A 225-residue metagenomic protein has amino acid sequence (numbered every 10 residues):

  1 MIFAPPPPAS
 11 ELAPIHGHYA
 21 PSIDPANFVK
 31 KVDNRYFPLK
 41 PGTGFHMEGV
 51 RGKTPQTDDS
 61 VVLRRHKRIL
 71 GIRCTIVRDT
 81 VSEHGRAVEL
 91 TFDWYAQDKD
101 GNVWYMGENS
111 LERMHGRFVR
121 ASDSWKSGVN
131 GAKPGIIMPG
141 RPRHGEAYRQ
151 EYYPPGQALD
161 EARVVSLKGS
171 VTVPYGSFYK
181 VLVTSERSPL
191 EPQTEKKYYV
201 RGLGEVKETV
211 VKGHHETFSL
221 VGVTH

Functional and structural regions predicted by a protein language model:
F3-H225: Conserved functional acidic sites
